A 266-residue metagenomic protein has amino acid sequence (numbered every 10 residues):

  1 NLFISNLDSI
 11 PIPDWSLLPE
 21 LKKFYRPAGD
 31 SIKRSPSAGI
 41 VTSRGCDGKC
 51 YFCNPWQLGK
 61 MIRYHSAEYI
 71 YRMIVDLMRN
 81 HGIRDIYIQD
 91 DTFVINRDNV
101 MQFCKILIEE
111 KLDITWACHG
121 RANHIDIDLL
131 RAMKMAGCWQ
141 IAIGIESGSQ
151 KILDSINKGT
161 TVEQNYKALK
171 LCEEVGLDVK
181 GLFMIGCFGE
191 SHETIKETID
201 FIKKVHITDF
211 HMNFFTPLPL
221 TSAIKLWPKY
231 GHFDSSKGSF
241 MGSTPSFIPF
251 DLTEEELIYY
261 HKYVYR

Functional and structural regions predicted by a protein language model:
N1-L7, L182: Short intrinsically disordered, low-complexity coil segments enriched in acidic
F3, K22, E193-R266: C-terminal accessory regions of radical SAM enzymes
I4, Y64, R97, K158-V162 (+2 more regions): Short, solvent-exposed loop/helix junctions and linker helices that flank or host conserved functional motifs
N6, K49, I95-R97, Q150 (+2 more regions): Short catalytic/ligand-binding loop motif for oxyanion handling, primarily in non-cytosolic enzymes, centered on
W15-L182, D200: Radical SAM [4Fe-4S] cluster-binding motif and immediate context
V41-S43, I185-C187, F247-L252: Short, well-ordered beta-strand elements within core beta-sheets of diverse protein domains
Q89-N96, R121-A122, I185-G189, N213-S222: Short, solvent-exposed turn/loop segments enriched in Gly/Ser/Thr/Pro and often Arg
